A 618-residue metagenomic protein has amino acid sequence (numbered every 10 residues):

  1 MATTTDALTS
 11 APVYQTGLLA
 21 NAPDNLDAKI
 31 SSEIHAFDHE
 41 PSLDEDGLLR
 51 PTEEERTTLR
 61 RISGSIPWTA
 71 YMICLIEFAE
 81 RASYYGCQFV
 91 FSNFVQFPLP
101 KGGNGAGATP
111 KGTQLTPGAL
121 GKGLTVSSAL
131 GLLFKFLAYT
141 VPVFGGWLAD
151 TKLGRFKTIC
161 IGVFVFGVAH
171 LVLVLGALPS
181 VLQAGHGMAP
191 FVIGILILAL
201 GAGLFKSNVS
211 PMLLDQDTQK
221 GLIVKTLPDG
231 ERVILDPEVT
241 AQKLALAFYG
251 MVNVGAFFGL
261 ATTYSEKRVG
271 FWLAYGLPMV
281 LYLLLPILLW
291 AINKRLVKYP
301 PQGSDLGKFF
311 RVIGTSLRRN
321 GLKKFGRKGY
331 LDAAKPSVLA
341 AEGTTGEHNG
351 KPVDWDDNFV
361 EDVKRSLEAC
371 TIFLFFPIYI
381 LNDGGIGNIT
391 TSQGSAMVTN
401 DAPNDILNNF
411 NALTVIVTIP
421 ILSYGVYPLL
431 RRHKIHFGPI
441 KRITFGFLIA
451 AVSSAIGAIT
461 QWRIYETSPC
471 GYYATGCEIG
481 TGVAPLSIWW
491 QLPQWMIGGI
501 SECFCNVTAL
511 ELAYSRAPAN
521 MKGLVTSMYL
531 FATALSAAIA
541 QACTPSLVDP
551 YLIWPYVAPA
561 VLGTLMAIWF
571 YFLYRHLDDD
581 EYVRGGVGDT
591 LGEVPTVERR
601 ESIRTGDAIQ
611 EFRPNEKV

Functional and structural regions predicted by a protein language model:
A2-D6, S10-A11, G17-K111, G118-I223 (+2 more regions): Hydrophobic transmembrane alpha-helices of multi-pass solute transporters/permeases
S32, D229-R232: Acidic, serine/threonine- and proline/glycine-rich intrinsically disordered low-complexity regions
K225-L227: Membrane-interface alpha-helices at helix entry/exit sites of multi-pass transporters
G586-E593: Short, highly charged, low-complexity non-transmembrane loops/tails of multi-pass membrane proteins
